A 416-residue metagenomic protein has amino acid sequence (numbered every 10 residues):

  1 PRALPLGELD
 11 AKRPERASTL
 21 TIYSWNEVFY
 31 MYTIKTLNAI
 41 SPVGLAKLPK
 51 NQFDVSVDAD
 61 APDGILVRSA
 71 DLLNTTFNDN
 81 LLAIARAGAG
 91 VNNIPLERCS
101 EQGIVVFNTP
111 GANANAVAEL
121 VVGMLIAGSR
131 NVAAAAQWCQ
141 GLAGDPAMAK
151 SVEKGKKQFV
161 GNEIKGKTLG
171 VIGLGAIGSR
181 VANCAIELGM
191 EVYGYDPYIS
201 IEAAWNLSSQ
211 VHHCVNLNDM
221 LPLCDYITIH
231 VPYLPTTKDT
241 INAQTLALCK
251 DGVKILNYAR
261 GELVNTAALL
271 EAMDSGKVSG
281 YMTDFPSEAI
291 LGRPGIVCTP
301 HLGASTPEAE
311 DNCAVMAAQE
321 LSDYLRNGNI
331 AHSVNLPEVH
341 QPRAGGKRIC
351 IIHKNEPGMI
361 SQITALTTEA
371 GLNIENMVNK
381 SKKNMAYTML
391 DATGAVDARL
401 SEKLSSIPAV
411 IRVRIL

Functional and structural regions predicted by a protein language model:
G7-E8: Glycine-biased, low-complexity coil/linker segments
N26-T109, P222, N242-Q244, L248 (+2 more regions): An N-terminal-biased, well-structured beta-alpha scaffold segment characteristic of Rossmann-like dinucleotide-binding
L73-T75, P197-A289, S305: Rossmann-like adenosine-cofactor binding region
P110-T168, N329-V334: Phosphate-binding beta-alpha-beta segment of Rossmann-like dinucleotide-binding domains, i.e., the NAD(P)
A118-Q137, N183-M190, M316-N329, T364-T368 (+1 more regions): Oxidoreductase and adenylate-handling cofactor-binding alpha/beta cores
L174-G175: Glycine-rich Rossmann-fold phosphate-binding loop(s) that bind the pyrophosphate of adenine dinucleotide cofactors
A243, D251-R343, Y387, E402 (+1 more regions): Rossmann-like dinucleotide-binding domain for NAD(H)/NADP(H)
A331, N335-L416: A conserved regulatory-domain signal marking ACT and ACT-like small-molecule sensing domains and adjacent regulatory
